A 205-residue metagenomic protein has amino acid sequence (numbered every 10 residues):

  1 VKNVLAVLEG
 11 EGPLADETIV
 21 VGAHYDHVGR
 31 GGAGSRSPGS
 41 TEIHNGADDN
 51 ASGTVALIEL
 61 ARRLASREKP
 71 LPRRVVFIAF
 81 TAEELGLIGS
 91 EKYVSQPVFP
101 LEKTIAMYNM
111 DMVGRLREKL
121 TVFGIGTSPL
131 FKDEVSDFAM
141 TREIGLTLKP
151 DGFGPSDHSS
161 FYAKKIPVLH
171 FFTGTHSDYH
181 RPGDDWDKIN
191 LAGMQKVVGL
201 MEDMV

Functional and structural regions predicted by a protein language model:
V1-G46, I58-S66, S95: Soluble metallo-hydrolase cores and metallopeptidase-like ectodomains found primarily in the secretory/periplasmic
L5, L57, R74-V76, P167: A fold-wide structural signal in alpha/beta-hydrolase
D16-I19, R30-R36, L87-E91, K119-L120 (+1 more regions): Short, solvent-exposed loop/turn and secondary-structure capping segments
T18, G22, T54, I58-A61 (+6 more regions): Extracytoplasmic/secreted envelope proteins and their assembly/folding machinery, especially bacterial periplasmic
S40, E59-I88: Short helix-loop-beta-strand segments that form the rim/entrance of peptidase-like active sites
H44-V55, E84, L191, Q195: Short, conserved micro-motifs enriched in small and acidic residues
R62, S66, S177-V205: His/Asp/Glu-rich mid-to-C-terminal helical/loop segments that flank catalytic regions of hydrolases
F80-H176, N190-M194: Metal-dependent peptidase/peptidase-like ectodomains
